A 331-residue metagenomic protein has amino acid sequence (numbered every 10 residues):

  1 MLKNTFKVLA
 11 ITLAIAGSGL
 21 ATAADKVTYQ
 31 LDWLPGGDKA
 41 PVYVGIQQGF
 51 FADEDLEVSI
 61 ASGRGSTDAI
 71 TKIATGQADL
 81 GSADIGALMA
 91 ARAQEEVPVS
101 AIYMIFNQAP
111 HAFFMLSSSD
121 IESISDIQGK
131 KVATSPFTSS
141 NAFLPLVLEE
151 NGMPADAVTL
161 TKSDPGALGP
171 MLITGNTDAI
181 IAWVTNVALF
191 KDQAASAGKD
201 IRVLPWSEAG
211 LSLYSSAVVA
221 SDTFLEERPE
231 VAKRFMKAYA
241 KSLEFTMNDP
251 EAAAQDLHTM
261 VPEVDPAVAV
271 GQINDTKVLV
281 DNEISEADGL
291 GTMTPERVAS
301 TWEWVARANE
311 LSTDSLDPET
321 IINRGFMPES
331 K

Functional and structural regions predicted by a protein language model:
M1-L9: Bacterial N-terminal signal peptides that target proteins for export
V8-G17: Bacterial N-terminal signal peptides
G19-A24: Sec/Tat signal peptide C-region and signal peptidase I cleavage site
K26-T174, D178-V184, L204-W206, S212: Short, glycine-/small- and polar/acidic-enriched structural segments that line small-molecule recognition paths
G86, T161, G166-E263: Pocket-lining segment of extracytoplasmic ligand-binding domains
A155-V158, E263-N274, S312-T320: Short, surface-exposed acidic
E226-A308: Secondary-structure end/capping motifs
V298-K331: Conserved C-terminal helix/tail region of periplasmic/extracytoplasmic solute-binding proteins
